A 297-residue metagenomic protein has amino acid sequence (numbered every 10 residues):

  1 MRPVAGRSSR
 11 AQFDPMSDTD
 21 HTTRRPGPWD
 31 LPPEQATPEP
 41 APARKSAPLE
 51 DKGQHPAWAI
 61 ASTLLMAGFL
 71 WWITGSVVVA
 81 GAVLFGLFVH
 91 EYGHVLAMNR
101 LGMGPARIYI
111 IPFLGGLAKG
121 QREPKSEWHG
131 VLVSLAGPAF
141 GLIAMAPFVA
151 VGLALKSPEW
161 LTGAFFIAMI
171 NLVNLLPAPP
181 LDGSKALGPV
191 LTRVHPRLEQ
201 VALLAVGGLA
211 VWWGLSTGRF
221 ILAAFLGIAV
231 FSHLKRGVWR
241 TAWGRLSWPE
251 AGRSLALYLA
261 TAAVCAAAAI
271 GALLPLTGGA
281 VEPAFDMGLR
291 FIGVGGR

Functional and structural regions predicted by a protein language model:
R2-R297: Hydrophobic transmembrane alpha-helices and their immediate loop junctions in multi-pass integral membrane proteins
